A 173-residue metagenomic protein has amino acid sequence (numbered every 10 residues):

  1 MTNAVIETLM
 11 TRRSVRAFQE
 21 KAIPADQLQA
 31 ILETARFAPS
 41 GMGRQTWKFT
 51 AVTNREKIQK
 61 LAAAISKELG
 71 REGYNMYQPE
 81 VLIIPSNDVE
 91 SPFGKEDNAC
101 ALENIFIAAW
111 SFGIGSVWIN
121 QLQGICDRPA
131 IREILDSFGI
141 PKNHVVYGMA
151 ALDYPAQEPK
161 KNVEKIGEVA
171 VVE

Functional and structural regions predicted by a protein language model:
M1-E173: Acidic, surface-exposed loops and disordered segments
